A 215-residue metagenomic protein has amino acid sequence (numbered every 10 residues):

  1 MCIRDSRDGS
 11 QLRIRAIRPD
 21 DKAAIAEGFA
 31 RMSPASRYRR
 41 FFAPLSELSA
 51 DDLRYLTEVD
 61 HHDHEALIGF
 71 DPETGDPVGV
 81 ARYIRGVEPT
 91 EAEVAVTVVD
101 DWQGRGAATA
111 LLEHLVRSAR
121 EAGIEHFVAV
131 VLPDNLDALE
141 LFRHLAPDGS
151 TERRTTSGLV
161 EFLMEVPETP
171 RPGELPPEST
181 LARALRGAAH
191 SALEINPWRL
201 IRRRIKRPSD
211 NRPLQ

Functional and structural regions predicted by a protein language model:
M1-D5: Conserved small/polar residues in nucleotide/adenosyl-binding loops
L12-A24: A short beta-loop-alpha structural element at the N-terminal edge of CoA-dependent acyl/N-acetyltransferase catalytic
P19, E27-F42: Helix-loop element at the rim of GNAT/NAT acetyltransferase active sites that forms part of the acceptor-substrate
F42-T90: Acetyl-CoA-dependent GNAT
F70, I84-V87, E93-G104, V131-L132: A short, internal acetyl-CoA/4′-phosphopantetheine-binding micro-motif in the GNAT/acyltransferase core
V98, G104-E121, R143-H144: Conserved acetyl-CoA-binding loop-helix of GNAT-fold acetyltransferases
S118-L132: Conserved GNAT acetyl-CoA-binding A-motif
R154-E194: C-terminal "cap" of GNAT-fold acetyltransferases
